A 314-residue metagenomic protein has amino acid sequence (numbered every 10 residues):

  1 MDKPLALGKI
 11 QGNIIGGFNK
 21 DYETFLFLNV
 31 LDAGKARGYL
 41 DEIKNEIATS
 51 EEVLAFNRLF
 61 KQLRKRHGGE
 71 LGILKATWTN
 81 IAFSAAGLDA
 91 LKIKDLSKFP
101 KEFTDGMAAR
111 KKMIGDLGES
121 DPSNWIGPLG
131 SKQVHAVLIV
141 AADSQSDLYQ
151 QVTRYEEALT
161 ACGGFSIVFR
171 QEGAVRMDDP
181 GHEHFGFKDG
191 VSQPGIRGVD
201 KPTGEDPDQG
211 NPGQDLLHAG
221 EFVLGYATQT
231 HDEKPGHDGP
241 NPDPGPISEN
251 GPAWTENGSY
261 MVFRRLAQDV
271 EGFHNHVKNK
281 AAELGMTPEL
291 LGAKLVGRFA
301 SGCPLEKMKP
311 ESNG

Functional and structural regions predicted by a protein language model:
M1-G314: Long, low-complexity, Ser/Thr/Gly/Pro-rich intrinsically disordered segments that act as flexible linkers and assembly
